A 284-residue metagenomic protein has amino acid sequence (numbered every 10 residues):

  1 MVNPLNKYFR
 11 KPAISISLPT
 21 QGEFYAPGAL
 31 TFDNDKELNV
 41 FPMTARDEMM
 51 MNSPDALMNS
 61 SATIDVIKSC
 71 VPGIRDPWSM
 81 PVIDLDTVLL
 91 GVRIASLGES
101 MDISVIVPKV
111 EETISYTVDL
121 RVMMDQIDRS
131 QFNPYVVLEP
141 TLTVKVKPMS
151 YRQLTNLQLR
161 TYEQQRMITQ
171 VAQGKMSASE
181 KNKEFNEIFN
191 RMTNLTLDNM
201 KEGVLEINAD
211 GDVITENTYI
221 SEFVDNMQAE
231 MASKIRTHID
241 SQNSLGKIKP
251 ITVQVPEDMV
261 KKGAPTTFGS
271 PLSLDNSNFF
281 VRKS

Functional and structural regions predicted by a protein language model:
M1-S284: Long C-terminal interaction/binding lobes of large macromolecular proteins
